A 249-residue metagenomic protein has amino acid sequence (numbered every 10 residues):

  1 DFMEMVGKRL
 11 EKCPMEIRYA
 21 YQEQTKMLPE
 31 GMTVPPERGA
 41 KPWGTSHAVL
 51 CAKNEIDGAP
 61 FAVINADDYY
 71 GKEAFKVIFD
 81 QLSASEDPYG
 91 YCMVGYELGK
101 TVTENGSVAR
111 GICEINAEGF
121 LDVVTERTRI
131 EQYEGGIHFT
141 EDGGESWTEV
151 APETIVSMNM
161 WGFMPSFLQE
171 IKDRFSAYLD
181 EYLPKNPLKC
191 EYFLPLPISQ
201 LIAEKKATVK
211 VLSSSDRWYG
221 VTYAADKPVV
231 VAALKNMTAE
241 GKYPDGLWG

Functional and structural regions predicted by a protein language model:
D1-N65, Y70-G71, F75, A84: Conserved N-terminal catalytic core of the sugar/cofactor nucleotidyltransferase
A20, A62-N65, M93-E97, S213: Short beta-strand segments
P29-A40, G106-I112, A225-V229: Short, surface-exposed amphipathic charged segments that create phosphate/polyanion-binding patches used for binding
G71-M160: Conserved core of the sugar-phosphate nucleotidyltransferase
I155, K210-D216: Catalytic beta-strand/loop signature of glycosyltransferases that borders the donor
M160-K172: Conserved nucleotide-sugar donor-binding and metal-coordinating catalytic region shared by glycosyltransferases
K172-A207: A C-terminal functional module that forms or caps the active site or interfaces directly with catalytic machinery
D226-G249: Generic C-terminus detector
